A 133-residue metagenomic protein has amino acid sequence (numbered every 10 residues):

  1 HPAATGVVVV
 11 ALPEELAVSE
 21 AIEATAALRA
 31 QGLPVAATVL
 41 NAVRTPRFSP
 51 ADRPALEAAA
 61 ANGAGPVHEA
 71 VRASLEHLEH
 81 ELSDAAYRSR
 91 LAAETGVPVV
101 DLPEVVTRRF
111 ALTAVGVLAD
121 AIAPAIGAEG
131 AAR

Functional and structural regions predicted by a protein language model:
H1-T5, E14-R133: C-terminal lobe/tail of nucleotide-utilizing enzymes
A11: A helicase ATPase "motif cassette" and its flanking acidic/Ser/Thr-rich regulatory loops
